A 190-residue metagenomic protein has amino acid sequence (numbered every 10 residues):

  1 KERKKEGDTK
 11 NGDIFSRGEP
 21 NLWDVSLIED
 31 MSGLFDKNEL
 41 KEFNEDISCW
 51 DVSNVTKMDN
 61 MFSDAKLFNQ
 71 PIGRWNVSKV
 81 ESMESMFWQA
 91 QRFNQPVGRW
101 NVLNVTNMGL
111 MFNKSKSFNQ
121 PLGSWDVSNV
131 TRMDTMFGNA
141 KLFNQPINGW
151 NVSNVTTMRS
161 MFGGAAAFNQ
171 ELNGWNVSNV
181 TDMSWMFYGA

Functional and structural regions predicted by a protein language model:
K1-A190: Negatively charged
